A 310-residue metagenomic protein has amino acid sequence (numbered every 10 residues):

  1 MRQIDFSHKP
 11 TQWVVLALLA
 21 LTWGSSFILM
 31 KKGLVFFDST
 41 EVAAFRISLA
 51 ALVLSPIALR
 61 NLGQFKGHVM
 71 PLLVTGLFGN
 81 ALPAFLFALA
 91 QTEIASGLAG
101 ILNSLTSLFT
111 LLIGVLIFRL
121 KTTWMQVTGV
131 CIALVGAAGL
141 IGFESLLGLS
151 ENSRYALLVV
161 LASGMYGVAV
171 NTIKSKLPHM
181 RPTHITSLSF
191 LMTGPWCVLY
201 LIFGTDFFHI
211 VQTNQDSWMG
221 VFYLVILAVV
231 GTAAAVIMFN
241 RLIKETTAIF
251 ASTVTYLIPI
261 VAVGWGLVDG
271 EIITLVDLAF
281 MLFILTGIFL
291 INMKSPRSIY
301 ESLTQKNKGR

Functional and structural regions predicted by a protein language model:
H8-W13, F36-T40, A44, Q64-M70 (+3 more regions): Juxtamembrane helix-entry segments on the extracytoplasmic side of multipass membrane proteins
T22, V35-L82, F109-T110, M165-A169 (+2 more regions): Transmembrane alpha-helices of multi-pass small-molecule transport proteins
T22-F27, S55-N103, G139, L227-T246: Specific transmembrane alpha-helical segments of multi-pass solute transporters/efflux pumps, especially DMT/EamA
I28, A51-L54, T110-L112, L116 (+3 more regions): Transmembrane alpha-helical segments that form core, pore/gating elements of small-molecule transporters/exporters
A43-F45, A84, A99-L105, T172-P195 (+1 more regions): Helix-helix packing/entry segments at the starts of transmembrane helices
V53-G63, S107-C131, I260-A279: C-terminal transmembrane-helix exit sites in multi-pass transporters
L54, T122-E144, Y256, V276-S295: Hydrophobic transmembrane alpha-helices of multi-pass small-molecule transport proteins
H68-L77, T122-L134, A156, M180-L188 (+1 more regions): Cytoplasmic-side transmembrane-helix entry/capping segments in multi-pass membrane proteins
